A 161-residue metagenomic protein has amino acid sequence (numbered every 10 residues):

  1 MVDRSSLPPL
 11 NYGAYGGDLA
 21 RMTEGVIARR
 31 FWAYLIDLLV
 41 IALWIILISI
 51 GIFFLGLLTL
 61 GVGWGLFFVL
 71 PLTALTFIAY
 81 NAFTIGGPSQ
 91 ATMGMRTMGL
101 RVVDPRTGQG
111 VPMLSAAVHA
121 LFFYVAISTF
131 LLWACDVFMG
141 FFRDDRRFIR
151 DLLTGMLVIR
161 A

Functional and structural regions predicted by a protein language model:
M1-A161: Membrane-interfacial and juxtamembrane segments of integral membrane proteins
